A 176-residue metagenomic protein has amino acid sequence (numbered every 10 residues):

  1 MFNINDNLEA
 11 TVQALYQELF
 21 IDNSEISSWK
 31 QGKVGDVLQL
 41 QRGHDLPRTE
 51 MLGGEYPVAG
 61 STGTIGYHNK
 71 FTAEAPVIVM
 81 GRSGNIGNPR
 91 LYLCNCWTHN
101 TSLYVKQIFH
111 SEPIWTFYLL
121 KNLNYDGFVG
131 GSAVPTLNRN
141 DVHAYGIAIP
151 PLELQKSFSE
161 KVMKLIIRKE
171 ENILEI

Functional and structural regions predicted by a protein language model:
M1-G60, A148, L152-I176: Non-catalytic DNA-recognition/assembly elements of restriction-modification systems
Q31-K33, N124, N138: Short, solvent-exposed coil/turn linker segments
D36, G53, M80, L123-N124: Exposed boundary/loop context
L38-R42, G63, G84, L120 (+2 more regions): Generic secondary-structure transition motif, activating predominantly at the C-termini of alpha-helices
G60-K121, G130-H143: A short beta-sheet element
D126-F128: A structural supersecondary motif
